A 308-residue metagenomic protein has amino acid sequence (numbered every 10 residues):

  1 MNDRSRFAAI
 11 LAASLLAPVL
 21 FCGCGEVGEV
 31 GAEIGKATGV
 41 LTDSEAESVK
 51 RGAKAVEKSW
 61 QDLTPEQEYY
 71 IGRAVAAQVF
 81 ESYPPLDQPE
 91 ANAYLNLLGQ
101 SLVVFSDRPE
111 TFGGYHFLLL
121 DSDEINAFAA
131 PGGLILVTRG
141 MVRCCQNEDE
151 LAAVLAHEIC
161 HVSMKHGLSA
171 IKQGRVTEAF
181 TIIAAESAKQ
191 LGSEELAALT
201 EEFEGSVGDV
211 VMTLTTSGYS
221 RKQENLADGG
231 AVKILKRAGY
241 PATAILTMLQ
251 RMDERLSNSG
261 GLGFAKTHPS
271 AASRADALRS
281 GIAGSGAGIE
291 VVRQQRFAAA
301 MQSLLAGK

Functional and structural regions predicted by a protein language model:
N2-L11: Bacterial N-terminal signal peptides that target proteins for export
L11-L20: Bacterial N-terminal signal peptides
G23-K308: A Zn2+-metalloprotease active-site environment signal
